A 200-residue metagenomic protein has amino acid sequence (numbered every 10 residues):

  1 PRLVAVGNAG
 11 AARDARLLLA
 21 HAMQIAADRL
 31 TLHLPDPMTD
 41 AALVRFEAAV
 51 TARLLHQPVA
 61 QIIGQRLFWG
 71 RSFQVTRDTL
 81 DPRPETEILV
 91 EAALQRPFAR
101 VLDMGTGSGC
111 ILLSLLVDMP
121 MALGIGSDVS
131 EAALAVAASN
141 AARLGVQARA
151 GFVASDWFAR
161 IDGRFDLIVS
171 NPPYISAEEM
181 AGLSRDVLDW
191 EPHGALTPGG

Functional and structural regions predicted by a protein language model:
P1-A11: Non-catalytic nucleic-acid substrate-recognition regions in nucleic-acid-modifying enzymes
L17-Q95: Conserved AdoMet
L32, G64, A154, D189 (+1 more regions): Phosphate-coordinating loops and pocket residues in cytosolic domains that bind phosphorylated ligands
D81-G182: Conserved SAM/SAH cofactor-binding pocket of Class I
P173-G200: Mobile active-site "lid"/loop adjacent to the S-adenosyl-L-methionine
